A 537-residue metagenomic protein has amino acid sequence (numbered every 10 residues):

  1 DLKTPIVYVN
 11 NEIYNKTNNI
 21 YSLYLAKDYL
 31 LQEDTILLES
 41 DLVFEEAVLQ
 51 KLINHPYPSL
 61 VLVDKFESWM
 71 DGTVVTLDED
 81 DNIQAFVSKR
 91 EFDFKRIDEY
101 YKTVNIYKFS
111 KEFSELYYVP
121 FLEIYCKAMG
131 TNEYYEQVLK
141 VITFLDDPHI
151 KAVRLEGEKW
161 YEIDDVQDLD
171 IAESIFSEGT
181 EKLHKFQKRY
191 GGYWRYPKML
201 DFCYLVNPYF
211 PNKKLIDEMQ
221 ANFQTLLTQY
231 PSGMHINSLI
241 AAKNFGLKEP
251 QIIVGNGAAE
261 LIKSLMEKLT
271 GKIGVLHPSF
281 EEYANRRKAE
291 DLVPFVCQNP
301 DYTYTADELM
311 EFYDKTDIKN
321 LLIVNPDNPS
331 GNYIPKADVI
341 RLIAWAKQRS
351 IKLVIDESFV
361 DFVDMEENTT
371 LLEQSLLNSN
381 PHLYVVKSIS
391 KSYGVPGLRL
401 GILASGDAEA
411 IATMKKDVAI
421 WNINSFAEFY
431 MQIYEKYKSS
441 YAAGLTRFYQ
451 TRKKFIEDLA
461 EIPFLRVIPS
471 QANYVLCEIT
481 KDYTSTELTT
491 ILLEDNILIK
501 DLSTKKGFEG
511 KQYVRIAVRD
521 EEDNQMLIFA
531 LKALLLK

Functional and structural regions predicted by a protein language model:
L2-T73: Conserved beta-loop-beta/alpha segment of the NTase-like Rossmann-fold superfamily that binds/positions NTPs
E45-M129: Conserved core of the sugar-phosphate nucleotidyltransferase
K51-H55, T303-D317, P329-L353, E357-S392: Active-site pre-lysine segment of PLP-dependent enzymes
E99-T103, N212, G233, H382-I468: PLP-dependent aminotransferase class I/II
I171-Q229, T316-D317: N-terminal "arm"/small-domain region of PLP-dependent enzymes with the aminotransferase-like
P211, E494-D495, G507-K537: PLP-dependent enzyme catalytic core of the Aspartate aminotransferase-like
E267-I323: PLP-dependent aminotransferase-like
Y449, I462-D495, V518: Conserved PLP-binding catalytic core of the aspartate aminotransferase-like
